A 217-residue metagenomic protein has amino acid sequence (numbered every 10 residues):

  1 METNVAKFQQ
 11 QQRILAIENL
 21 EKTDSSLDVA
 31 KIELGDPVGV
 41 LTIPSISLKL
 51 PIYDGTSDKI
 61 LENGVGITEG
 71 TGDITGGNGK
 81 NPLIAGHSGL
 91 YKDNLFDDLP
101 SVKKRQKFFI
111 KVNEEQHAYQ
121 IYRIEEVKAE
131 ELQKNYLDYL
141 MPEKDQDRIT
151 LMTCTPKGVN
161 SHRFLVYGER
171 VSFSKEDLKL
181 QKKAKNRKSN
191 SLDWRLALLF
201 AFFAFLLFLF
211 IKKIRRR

Functional and structural regions predicted by a protein language model:
M1-D193: Solvent-exposed, non-transmembrane regions of membrane-associated and secreted proteins
Q181-R217: C-terminal single-pass membrane-anchor helix
